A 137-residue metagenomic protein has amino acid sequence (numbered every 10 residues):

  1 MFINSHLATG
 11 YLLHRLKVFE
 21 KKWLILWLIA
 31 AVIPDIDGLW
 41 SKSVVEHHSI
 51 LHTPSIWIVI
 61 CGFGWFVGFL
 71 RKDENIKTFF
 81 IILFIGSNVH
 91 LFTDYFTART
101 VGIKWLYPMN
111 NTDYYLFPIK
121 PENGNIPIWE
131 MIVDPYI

Functional and structural regions predicted by a protein language model:
M1-I137: N-terminal membrane-targeting hydrophobic helices
